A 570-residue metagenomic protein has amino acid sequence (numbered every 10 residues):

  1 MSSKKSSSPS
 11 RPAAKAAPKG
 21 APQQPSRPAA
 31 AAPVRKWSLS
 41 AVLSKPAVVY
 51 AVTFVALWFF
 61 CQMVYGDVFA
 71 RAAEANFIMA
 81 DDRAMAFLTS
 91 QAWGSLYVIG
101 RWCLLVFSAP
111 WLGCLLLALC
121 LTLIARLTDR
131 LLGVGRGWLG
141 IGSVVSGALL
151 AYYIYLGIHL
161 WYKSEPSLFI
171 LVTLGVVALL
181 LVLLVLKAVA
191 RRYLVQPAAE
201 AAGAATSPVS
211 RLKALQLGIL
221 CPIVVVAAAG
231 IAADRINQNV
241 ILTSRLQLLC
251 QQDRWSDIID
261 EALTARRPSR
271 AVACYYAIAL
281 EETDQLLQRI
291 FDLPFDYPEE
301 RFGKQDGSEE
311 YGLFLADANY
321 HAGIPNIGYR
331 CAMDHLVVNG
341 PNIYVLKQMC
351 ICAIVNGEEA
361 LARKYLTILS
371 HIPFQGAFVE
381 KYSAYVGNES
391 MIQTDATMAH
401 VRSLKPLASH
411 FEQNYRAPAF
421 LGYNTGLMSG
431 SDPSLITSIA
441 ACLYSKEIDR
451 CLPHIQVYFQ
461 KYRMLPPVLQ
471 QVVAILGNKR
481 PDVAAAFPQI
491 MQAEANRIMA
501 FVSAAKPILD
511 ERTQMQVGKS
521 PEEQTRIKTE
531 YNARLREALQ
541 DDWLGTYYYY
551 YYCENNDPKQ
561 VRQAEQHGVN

Functional and structural regions predicted by a protein language model:
S2-S44, A190-L215: Membrane-interfacial, low-structure loops and terminal tails that flank and connect transmembrane helices in multi-pass
A56-C61, V144-G157, V224-G230: Aromatic-anchored segments of alpha-helical transmembrane domains
F59-A75: Helix-to-loop transition at the C-terminal end of transmembrane segments
Y65-A70, Y152-E165: Juxtamembrane "helix-exit" motif on the non-cytosolic side of transmembrane helices
T89-F107: Short hydrophobic/aromatic helix or loop-helix immediately within or flanking a transmembrane segment in polytopic
A118-G135, L150-I154, L181-L184: Transmembrane-helix motifs of polytopic, lipid-linked glycan transferases
S210-N237: Internal/C-terminal transmembrane anchor helices
D234-H410, P418, G426-E447: Soluble catalytic regions of membrane-associated enzymes that act on cell-envelope and secretory-pathway components
